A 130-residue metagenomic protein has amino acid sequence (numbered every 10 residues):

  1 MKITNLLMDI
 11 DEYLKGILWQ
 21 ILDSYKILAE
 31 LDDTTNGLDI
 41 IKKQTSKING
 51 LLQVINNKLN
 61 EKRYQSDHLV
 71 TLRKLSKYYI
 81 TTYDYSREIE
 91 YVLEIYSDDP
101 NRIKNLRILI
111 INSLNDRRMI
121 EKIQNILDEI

Functional and structural regions predicted by a protein language model:
M1-I130: Long, low-complexity or tandemly repetitive, helically biased scaffold regions used for multimeric assembly/adhesion
